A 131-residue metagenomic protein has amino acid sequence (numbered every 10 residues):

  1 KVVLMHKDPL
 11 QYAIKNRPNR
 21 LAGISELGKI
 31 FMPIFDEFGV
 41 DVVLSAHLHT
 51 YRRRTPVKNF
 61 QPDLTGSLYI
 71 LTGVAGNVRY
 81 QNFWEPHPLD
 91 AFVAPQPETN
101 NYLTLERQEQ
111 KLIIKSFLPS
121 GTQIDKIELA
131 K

Functional and structural regions predicted by a protein language model:
K1-I124: Long, structured stretches of catalytic cores involved in phosphate-ester chemistry, encompassing
I124-K131: Short, solvent-exposed beta-strand-to-loop segments that form ligand-recognition rims of beta-rich domains
